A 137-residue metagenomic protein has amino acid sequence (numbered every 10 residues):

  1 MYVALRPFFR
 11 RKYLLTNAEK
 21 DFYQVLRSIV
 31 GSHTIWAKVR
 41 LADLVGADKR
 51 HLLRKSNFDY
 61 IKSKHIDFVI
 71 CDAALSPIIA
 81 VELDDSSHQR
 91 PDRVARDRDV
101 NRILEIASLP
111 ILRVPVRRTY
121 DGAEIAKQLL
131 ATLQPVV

Functional and structural regions predicted by a protein language model:
M1-R10, L14: Nuclease-adjacent, charged terminal/linker segments that flank catalytic cores
L14, A37-I78: Active-site metal-binding core of divalent-cation-utilizing nuclease and nuclease-like domains
L15-E19, Y23: N-terminal, charge-rich interaction modules
I29-I35: Short secondary-structure junctions
R50-L52, A126-A131: Short low-complexity, flexible loop/linker segments enriched in glycine and/or proline with clustered acidic
K64-K127: Basic, amphipathic alpha-helical patches used to engage nucleic acids or provide basic targeting signals, exemplified
P135-V137: Membrane-proximal, solvent-exposed terminal domains/tails of membrane-associated proteins
